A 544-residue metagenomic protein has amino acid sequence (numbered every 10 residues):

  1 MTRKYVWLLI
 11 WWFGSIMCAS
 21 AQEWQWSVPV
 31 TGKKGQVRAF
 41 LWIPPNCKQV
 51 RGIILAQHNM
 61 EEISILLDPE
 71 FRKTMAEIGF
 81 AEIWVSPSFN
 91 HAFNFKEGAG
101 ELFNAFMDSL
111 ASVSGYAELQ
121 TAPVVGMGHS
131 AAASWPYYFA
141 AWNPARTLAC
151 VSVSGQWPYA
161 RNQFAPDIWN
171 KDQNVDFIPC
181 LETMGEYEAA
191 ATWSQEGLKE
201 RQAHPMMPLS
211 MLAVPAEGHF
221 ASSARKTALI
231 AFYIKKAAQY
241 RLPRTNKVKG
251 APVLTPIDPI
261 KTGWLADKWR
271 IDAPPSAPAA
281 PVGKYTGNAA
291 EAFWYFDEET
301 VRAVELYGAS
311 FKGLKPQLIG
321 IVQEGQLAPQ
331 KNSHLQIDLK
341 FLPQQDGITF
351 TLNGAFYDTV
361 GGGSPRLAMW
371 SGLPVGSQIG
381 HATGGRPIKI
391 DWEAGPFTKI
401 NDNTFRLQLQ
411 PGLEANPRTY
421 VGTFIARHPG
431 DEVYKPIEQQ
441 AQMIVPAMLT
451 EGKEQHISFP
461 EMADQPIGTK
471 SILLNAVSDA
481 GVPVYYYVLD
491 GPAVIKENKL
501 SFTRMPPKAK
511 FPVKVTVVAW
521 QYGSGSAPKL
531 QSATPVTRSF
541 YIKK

Functional and structural regions predicted by a protein language model:
M1-Q22: Bacterial Sec-dependent N-terminal signal peptides
A19-I53, V124-F139, N143-T147, V151 (+6 more regions): A domain-start/cap signature at the N-terminus of enzymes
N46-N94, Y159-A160, A190-T192: Short substrate-entry loop that stabilizes the transition state in hydrolases
I53-Q57, A81-S86, P123-G128, Y137 (+3 more regions): Structural recognition of the beta-strand scaffold that forms the well-ordered cores of secreted hydrolase catalytic
N94-L119, G126, Y138: Alpha/beta-hydrolase active-site loop
L148-A231: The feature captures the conserved acid-bearing segment of alpha/beta-hydrolase catalytic domains
P215-T359: Alpha/beta-hydrolase-fold serine-hydrolase catalytic core, especially in secreted/extracellular enzymes
G320-K544: Solvent-exposed beta-strand/loop surfaces, strongest in extracytoplasmic domains of secreted and cell-surface proteins
